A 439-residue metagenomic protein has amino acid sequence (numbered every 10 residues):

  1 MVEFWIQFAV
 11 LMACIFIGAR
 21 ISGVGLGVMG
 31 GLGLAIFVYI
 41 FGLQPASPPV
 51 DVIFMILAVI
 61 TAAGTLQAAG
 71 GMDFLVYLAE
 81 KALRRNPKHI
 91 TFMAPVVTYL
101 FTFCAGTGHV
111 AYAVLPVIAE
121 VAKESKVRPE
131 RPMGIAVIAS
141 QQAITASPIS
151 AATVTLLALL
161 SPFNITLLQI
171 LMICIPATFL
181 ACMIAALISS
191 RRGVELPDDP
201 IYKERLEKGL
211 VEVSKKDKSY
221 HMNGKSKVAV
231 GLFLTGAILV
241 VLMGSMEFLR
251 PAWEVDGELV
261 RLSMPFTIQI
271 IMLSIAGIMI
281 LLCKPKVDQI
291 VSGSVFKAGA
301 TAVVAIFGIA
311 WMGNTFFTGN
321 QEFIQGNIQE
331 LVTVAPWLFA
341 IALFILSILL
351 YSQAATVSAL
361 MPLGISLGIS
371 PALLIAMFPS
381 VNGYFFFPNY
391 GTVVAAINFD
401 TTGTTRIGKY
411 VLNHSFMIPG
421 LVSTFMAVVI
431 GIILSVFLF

Functional and structural regions predicted by a protein language model:
M1-A63, P200-N314, I418-F439: Hydrophobic transmembrane alpha-helices of multi-pass small-molecule transporters
I17-A19, M29-V38, L43-V127, R131-P132 (+2 more regions): Membrane-embedded alpha-helical segments and adjacent helix-loop junctions characteristic of multi-pass solute
D51-I60, I170-A185, V260-M272, L373-F387: Alpha-helical transmembrane segments
I60-G64, A94-V110, I135-S147, C174-A185 (+4 more regions): Helix-loop-helix module between adjacent transmembrane segments
E120-V228, S370-S380, A395-F439: Membrane-core helix-loop-helix motifs of multi-pass transport proteins
P148-L159, S245-E254, M312, F316-Q321 (+1 more regions): Membrane-helix interface motif
A158-L159, P251-V260, Q325-L331: Membrane-interfacial helical/loop segments at transmembrane boundaries in membrane proteins
Q353-A354, P388, V393-N398: Terminal transmembrane helical module of multi-pass membrane proteins
